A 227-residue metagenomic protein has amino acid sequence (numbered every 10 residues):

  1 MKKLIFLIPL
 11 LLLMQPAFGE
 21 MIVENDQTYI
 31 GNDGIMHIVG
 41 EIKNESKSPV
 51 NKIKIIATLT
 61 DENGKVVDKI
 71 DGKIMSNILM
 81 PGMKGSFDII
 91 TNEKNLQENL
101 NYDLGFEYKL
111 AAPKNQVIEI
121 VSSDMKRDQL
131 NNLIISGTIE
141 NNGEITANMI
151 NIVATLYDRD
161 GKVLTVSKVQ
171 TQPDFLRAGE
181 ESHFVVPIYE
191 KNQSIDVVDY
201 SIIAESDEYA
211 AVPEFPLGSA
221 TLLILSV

Functional and structural regions predicted by a protein language model:
M1-E20, G40, Y209-V227: Secretory targeting signatures
N25-I30, V121-R127, P173: Short beta-strand segments of immunoglobulin-like
D33-V39, L130-S136: Short, solvent-exposed loop/turn segments enriched in Ser/Thr/Gly
I42-K47, I139-G143: Asparagine-centered strand-capping/turn motif at beta-strand->loop junctions
P49-K52, V67, N99, T146-M149 (+1 more regions): Short acidic/proline- and small/hydrophobic-mixed sequence motifs that coincide with surface turns and coil-to-beta
K54-A57, G72, N151-A154, V169: Hydrophobic beta-strand segments
V66-N95, L164-N192: Intrinsically disordered, low-complexity Pro/Gly/Ser/Thr-rich segments with frequent PxxP/GP/PP motifs and embedded
T91-N132, V166, V185, Y189-V212: Terminal connector regions
